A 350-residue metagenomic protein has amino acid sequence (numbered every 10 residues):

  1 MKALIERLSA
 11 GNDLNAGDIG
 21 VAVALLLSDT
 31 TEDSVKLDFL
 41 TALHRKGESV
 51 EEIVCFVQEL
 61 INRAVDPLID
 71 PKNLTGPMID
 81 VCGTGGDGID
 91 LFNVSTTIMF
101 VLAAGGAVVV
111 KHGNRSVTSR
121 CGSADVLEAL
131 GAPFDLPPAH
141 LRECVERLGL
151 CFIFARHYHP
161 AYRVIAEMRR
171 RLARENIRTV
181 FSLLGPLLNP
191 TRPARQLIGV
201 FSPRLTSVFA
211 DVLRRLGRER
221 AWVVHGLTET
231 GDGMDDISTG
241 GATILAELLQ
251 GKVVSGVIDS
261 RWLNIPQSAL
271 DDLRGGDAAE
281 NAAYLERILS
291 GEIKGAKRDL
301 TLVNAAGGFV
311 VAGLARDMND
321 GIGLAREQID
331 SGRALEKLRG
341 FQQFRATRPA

Functional and structural regions predicted by a protein language model:
M1-N12, V81-I89: N-terminal basic/disordered segments at the start of proteins
R7, N62-V65, I69-K72, L91 (+3 more regions): Glycine-rich anion-binding loops and their surrounding alpha/beta cores
L8-V54, I61-P71, L300-T301: N-terminal glycine-rich anion-binding loops that anchor highly charged ligand groups
N15, E32-D33, S49, V108 (+3 more regions): Helix N-cap / loop-to-helix initiation motif
D38, T97-V101, L300, N304-G307: Short amphipathic alpha-helical face segments that pack within enzyme cores and frequently flank/anchor catalytic
L40, F92-L148: A glycine-rich phosphate/pyrophosphate-binding beta-strand-loop-alpha-helix module
G47-G113: Active-site cofactor/substrate anionic-group-binding motifs, chiefly glycine- and Lys/Arg-rich phosphate-binding loops
G83-G88, G113-S119, Y158, L227-E229: Acidic, glycine-rich active-site loops and adjacent beta-strand->loop/helix elements that engage anionic groups
